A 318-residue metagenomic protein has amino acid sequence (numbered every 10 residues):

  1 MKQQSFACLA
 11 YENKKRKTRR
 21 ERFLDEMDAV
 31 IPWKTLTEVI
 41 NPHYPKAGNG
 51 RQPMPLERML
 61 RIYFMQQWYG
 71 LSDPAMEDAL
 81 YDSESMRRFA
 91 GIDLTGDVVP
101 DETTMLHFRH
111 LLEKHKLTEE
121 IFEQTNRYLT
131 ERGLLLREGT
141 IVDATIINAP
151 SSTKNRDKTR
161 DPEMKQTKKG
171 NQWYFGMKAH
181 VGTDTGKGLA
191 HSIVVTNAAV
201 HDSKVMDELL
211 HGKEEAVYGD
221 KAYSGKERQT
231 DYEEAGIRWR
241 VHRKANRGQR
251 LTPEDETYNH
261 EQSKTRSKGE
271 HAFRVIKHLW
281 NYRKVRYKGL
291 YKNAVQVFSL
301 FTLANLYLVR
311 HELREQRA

Functional and structural regions predicted by a protein language model:
M1-K34, N41-P42, E315-A318: Charged, often Cys/His-bearing segments associated with DNA-binding zinc-finger transcription factors
K2, A7, L56, P74 (+7 more regions): Polybasic low-complexity intrinsically disordered regions
Q3-A10, K14, E215-A216, K221-V295: Helix-centered, glycine/charged polyanion-binding patches within enzymatic domains that contact phosphate-containing
T37-E57: An N-terminal domain-cap segment
A47-R51, G70-S72, H110-E113: N-terminal core-binding DNA-recognition domain of tyrosine recombinases/integrases
N49-L56, N171, K288-V297: Structural motif
R58-G70: Alpha-helical support elements that line or immediately flank enzyme active sites and cofactor-binding pockets
W68-A75, L189, N281-V285, N305-R317: Short helix-capping/linker segments at secondary-structure and domain boundaries
